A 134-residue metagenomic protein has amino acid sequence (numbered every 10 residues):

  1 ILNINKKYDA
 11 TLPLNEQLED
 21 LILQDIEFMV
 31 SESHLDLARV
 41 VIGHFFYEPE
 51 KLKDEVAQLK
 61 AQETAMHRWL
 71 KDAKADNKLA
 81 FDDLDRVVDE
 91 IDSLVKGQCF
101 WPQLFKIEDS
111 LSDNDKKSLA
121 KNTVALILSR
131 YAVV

Functional and structural regions predicted by a protein language model:
I1-D20, W69-K74: Amphipathic alpha-helical linker/stalk segments
I1-L2, S33, P49, L70 (+2 more regions): Short amphipathic alpha-helical interaction/hinge segments
L2-K7, R39-F46, F105-L111: Short linear capping/connector segments at secondary-structure termini
E16, E27-V40, P49-D76, D85 (+2 more regions): Amphipathic alpha-helical packing segments from all-alpha helical-bundle domains
D25, A38-I42, I91, V95 (+2 more regions): Short alpha-helical scaffolding segments that buttress acidic/His motifs in well-ordered protein cores
F28, H44, A73, L94 (+1 more regions): Conserved catalytic core of Hanks-type protein kinase domains
V56, K74-T123, V134: Hydrophobic/aromatic-rich alpha-helical bundle segments in the mid-to-C-terminal region
